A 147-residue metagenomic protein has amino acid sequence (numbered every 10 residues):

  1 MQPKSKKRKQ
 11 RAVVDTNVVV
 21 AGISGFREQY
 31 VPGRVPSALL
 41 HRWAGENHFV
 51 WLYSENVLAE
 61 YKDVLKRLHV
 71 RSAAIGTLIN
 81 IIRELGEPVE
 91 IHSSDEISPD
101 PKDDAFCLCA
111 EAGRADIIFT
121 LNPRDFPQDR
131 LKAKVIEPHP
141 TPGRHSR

Functional and structural regions predicted by a protein language model:
M1-Q2, I117, P123-R147: Acidic, PIN/NYN-like endoribonuclease modules and their adjacent C-terminal/linker elements
M1-W51: Short, well-structured N-terminal submotif of metal-dependent ribonuclease cores
T16, E55, L121-P123: Short secondary-structure boundary segments
V19-V20, L58-E60, D125-P127: Short, active-site-adjacent cap segments at secondary-structure transitions
A21-I23, V64, D129, R144-H145: Residues that scaffold the ATP/ADP-binding catalytic core of kinase and kinase-like folds
L40-I97: PIN-domain endoribonuclease scaffold, especially VapC-family toxins
E96-D103, P123-D125: Acidic, metal-coordinating catalytic cores used for nucleic-acid/nucleotide bond scission and strand-transfer chemistry
D100-I118: Acidic, metal-associated active-site segment
